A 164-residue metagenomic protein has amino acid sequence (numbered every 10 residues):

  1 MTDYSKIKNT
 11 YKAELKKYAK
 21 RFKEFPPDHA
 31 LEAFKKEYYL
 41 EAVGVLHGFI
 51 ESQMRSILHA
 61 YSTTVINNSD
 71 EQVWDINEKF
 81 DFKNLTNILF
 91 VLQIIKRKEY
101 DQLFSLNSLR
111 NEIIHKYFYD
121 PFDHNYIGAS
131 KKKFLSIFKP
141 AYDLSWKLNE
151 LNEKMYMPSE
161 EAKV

Functional and structural regions predicted by a protein language model:
M1-L40: Charged alpha-helical initiation segments
Y4-K6, L15-K17, Y61-I66, F122-D123: Juxtamembrane/interface motifs at transmembrane-helix termini
A19-K23, E78, L103: Generic alpha-helical segment signature
F22-P26, V45, L109, L144: Amphipathic, well-ordered alpha-helical segments in soluble domains
L31, K36-L58: Short, hydrophobic, well-ordered secondary-structure elements
M54-D101, D120, Y142, W146-N152: Flexible secondary-structure boundary motifs
I94-V164: Charge-enriched, short contiguous segments at helix-coil
